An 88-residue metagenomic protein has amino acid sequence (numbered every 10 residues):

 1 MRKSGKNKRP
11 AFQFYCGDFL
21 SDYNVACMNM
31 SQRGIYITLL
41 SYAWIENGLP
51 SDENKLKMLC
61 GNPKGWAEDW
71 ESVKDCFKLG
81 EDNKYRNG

Functional and structural regions predicted by a protein language model:
M1-G88: Detector for short helical micro-motifs
